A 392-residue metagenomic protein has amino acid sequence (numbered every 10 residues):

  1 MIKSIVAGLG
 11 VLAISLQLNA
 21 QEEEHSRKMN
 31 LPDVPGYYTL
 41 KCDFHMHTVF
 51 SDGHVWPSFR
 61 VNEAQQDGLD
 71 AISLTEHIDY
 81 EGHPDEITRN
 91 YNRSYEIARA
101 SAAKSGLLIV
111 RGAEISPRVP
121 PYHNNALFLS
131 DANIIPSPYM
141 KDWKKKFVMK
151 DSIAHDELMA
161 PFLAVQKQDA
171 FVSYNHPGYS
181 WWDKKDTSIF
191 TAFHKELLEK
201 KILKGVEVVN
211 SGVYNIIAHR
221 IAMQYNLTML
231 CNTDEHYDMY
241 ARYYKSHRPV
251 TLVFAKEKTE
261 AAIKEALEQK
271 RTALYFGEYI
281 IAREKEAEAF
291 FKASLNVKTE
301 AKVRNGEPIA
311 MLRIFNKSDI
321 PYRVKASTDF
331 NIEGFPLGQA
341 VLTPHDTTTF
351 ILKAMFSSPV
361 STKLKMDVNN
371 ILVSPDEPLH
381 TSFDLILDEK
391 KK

Functional and structural regions predicted by a protein language model:
M1-E22: Bacterial Sec-dependent N-terminal signal peptides
I2, Q21-D43, P57, V61 (+2 more regions): Charged catalytic cores and adjacent phosphate/nucleic-acid-binding surfaces used for phosphate/nucleic-acid chemistry
K3, L12, A126, L163-Q166 (+3 more regions): Solvent-exposed, well-ordered amphipathic alpha-helical segments that flank/support binding or catalytic loops
G8-G10, G36, D67, Y225: Residue-level detector of alpha-helix boundary/anchor positions
H25-F171, N175, V208, V213-H219: A metal-dependent hydrolase metal-coordination microenvironment
Q65, G178-Y179, K184: Glycine-rich phosphate-binding "P-loop"
D79-E81, W181, H236-M239: Short gly/pro/ser/thr-enriched loop/turn and capping motifs at secondary-structure boundaries
E114-S116, G178-S180, E235-H236: Short glycine-enriched loops at secondary-structure junctions
